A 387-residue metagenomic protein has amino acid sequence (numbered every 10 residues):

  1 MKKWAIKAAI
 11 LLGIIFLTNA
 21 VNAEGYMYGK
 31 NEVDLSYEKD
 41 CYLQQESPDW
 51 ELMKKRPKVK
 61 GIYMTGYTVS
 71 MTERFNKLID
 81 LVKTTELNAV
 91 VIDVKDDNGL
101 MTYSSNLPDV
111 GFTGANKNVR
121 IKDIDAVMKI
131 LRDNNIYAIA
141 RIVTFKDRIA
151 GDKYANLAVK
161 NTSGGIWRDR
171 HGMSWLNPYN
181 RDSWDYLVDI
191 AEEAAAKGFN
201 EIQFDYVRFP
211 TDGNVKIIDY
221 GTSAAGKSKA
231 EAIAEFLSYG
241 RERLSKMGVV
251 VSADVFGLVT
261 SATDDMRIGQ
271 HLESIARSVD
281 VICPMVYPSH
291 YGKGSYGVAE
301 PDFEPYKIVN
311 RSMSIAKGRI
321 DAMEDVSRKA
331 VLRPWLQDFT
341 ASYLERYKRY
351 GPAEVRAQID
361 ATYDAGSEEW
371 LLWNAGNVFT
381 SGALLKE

Functional and structural regions predicted by a protein language model:
W50-V69, F145-A196, R356: Active-site-adjacent "subsite" loops/lids of carbohydrate-active enzymes
M71-R74, D80-T85, I130, G172-V207 (+1 more regions): An active-site-proximal structural segment forming one wall of the substrate-binding cleft that immediately precedes
N76-L100, A196-E201, V281, T362-E369: Catalytic domains of carbohydrate-active enzymes, especially glycoside hydrolases
T85-I121, T211-I218, L384: Aromatic-lined carbohydrate-binding/catalytic grooves of carbohydrate-active enzymes
N88-V94, R120-I166, E201-F204: Glycine-rich, aromatic-flanked loop segments that form ligand/cofactor-binding clefts across common enzyme folds
N106, R148-N156, K197-S228: Active-site-proximal loop/short-helix segments that contain or immediately flank catalytic acid/base residue(s)
I139-D147, Q203, K229-I268, V326-F339: Aromatic-lined carbohydrate-recognition surfaces of secreted/lumenal glycan-active proteins
V279-H290, P305-N310, I315, R319-E387: Substrate-binding cleft of secreted/luminal carbohydrate-active enzymes
